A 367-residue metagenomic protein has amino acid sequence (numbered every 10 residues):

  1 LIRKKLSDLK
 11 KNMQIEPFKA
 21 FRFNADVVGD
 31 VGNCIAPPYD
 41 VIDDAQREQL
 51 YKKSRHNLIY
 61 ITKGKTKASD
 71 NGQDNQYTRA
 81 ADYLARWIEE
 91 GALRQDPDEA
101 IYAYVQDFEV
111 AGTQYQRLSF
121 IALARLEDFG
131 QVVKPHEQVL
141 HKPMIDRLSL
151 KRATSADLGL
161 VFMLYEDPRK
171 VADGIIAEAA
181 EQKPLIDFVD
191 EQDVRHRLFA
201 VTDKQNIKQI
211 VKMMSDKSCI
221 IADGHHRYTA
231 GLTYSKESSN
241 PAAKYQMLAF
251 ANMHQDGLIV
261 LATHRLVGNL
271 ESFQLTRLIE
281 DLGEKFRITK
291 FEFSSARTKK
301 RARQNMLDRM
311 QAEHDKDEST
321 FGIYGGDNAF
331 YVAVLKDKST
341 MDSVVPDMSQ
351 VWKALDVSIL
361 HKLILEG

Functional and structural regions predicted by a protein language model:
I2-G367: Surface-exposed, charge/polar-rich loops and edge strands
